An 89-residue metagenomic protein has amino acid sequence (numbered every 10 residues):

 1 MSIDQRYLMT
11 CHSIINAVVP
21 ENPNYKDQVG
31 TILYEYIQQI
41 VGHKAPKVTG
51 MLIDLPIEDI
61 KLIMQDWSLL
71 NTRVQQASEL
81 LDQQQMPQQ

Functional and structural regions predicted by a protein language model:
M1-Q89: Eukaryotic intrinsically disordered, low-complexity linkers and tails enriched in Pro/Ser/Thr/Gln/Gly
